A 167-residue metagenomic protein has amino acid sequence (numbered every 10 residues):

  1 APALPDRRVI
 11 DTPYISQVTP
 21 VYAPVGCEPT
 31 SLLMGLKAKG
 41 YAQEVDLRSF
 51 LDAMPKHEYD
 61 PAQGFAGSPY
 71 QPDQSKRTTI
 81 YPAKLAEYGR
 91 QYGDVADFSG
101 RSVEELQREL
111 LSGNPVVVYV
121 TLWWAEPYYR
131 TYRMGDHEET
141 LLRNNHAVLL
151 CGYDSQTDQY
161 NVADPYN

Functional and structural regions predicted by a protein language model:
A1-A83, L122, Y129-Y132, Q156: Active-site-adjacent structural segments surrounding the nucleophilic cysteine of cysteine proteases and isopeptidases
P61, A96, V116-V117: Short secondary-structure junctions and interdomain/linker hinges
Q71-S112: Mid-length scaffold segments of soluble, non-membrane domains
G100-N161: Active-site-adjacent substructure of cysteine-protease-like catalytic cores
D164-N167: Short, solvent-exposed aromatic-acidic interface loops
